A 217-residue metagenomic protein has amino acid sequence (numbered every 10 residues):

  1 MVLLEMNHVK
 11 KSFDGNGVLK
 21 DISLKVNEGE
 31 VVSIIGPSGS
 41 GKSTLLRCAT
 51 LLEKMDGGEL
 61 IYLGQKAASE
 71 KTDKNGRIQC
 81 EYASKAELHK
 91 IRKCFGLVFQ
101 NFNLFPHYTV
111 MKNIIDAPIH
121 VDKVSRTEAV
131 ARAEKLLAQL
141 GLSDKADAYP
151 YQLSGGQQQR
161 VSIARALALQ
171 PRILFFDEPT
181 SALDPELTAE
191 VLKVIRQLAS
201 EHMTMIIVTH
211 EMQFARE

Functional and structural regions predicted by a protein language model:
I35-P37: The feature captures the beta-strand-to-loop junction immediately N-terminal to the Walker
T50: Helix-to-loop junction immediately C-terminal to a conserved catalytic motif
G58-R77: Conserved ABC transporter NBD signature motif
Y108-D116: Short coil-to-helix segment of the ABC ATPase nucleotide-binding domain corresponding to the Q-loop/switch region
A148-Y151, L169, E201: Conserved signature/switch motifs of ABC ATPase nucleotide-binding domains
L174-D177: Catalytic Walker B motif of ABC-type/P-loop ATPase nucleotide-binding domains
P185-L187: Helix N-cap at the start of a conserved alpha-helix in ABC-type nucleotide-binding domains
